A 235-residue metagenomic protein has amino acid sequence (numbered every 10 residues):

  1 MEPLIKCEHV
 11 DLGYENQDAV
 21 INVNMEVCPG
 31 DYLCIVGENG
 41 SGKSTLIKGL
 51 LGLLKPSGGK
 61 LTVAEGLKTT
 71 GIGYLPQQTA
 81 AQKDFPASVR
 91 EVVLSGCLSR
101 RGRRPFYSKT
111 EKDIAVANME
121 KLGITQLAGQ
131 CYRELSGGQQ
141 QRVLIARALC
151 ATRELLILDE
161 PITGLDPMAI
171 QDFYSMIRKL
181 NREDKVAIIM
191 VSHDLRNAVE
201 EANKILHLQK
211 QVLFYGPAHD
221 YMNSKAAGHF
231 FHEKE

Functional and structural regions predicted by a protein language model:
L51: Helix-to-loop junction immediately C-terminal to a conserved catalytic motif
G59-I72: Conserved ABC transporter NBD signature motif
K109-L127: Conserved ABC ATPase "signature" region
C131-L135, Q139: Conserved ABC ATPase signature
L156-D159: Catalytic Walker B motif of ABC-type/P-loop ATPase nucleotide-binding domains
S192-H193: H-loop/switch region of ABC-family ATPase nucleotide-binding domains
K204-P217: H-loop (His-switch) and adjacent beta-strand-loop-beta switch element of ABC-type ATPase nucleotide-binding domains
